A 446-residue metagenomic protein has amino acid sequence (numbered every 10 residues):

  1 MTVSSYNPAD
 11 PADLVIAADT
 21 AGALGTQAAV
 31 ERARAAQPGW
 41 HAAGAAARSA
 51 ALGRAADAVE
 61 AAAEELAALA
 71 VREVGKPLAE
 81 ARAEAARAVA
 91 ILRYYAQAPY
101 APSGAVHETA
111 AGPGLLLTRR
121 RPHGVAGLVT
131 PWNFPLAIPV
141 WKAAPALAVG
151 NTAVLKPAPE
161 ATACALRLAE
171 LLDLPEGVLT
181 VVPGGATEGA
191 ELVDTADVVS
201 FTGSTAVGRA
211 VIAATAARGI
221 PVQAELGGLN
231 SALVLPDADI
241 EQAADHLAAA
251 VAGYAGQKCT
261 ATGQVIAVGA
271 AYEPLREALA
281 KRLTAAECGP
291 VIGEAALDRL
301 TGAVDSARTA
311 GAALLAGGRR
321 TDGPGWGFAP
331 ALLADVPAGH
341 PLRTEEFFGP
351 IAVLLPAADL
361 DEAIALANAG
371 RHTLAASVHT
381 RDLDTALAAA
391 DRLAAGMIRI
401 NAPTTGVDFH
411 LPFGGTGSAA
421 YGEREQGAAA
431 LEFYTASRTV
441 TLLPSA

Functional and structural regions predicted by a protein language model:
M1-G114, A285-C288: N-terminal Rossmann-like NAD(P)+-binding subdomain of aldehyde/semialdehyde dehydrogenases
P11-A12, A33, R48, A70 (+10 more regions): Residue-level signal for inorganic ion chemistry
D13-A17, L233, R320, G327-A446: Conserved C-terminal structural/oligomerization subdomain of aldehyde/semialdehyde dehydrogenase
V15-A21, A36-A42, L128, A232-L235 (+5 more regions): Short, well-ordered beta-strand elements within core beta-sheets of diverse protein domains
Q37, H41, A56-A63, A67 (+15 more regions): Structural signal for hydrophobic packing residues in well-ordered secondary-structure cores of soluble enzyme domains
R54, P113-L115, G317-G323, P403: Short, solvent-exposed loop/turn elements at beta->coil junctions and helix N-caps that rim active or binding pockets
G104-Q242, E273, A357: Rossmann-like NAD(P) dinucleotide-binding subdomain of oxidoreductase/dehydrogenase enzymes
A206-P337, I400: ALDH superfamily catalytic-core signature
